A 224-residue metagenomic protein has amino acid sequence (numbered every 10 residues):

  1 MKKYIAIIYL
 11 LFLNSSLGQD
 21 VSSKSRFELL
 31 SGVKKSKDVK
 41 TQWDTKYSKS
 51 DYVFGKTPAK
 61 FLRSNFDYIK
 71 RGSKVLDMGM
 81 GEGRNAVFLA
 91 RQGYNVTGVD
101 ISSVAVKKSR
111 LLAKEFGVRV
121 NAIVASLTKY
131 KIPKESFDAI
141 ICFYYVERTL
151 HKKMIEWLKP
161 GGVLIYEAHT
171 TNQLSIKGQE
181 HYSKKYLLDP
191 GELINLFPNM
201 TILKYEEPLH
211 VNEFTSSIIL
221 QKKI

Functional and structural regions predicted by a protein language model:
G72-G81: Conserved class I S-adenosyl-L-methionine
N95-D100: Conserved SAM-binding motif I beta-strand of class I
S102-V104: Conserved SAM/SAH-binding beta-strand->alpha-helix loop
S109-R110: Conserved SAM-binding loop
F116-L127: Conserved SAM-binding strand-loop segment of SAM-dependent methyltransferases
Y130-A139: A short acidic, Gly/Pro-enriched loop at the edge of an enzyme's catalytic core that lines a small-molecule cofactor
V146-L158: A short, conserved alpha-helix within the catalytic core of class I
G162-H169, Q173: Conserved beta-strand signature within the Rossmann-like core of class I S-adenosyl-L-methionine
